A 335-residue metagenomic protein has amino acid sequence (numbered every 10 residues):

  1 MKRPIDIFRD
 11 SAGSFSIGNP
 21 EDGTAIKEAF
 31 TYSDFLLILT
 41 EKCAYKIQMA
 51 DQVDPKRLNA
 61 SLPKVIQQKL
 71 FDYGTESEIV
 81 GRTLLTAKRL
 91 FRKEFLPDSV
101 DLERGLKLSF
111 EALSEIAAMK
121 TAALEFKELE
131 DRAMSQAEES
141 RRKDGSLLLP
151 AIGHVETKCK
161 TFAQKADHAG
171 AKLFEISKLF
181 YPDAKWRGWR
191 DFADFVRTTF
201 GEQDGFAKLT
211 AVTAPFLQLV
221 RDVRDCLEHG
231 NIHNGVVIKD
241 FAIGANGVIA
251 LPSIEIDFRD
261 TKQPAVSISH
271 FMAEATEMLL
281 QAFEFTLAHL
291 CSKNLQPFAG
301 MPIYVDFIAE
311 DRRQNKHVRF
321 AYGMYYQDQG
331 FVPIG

Functional and structural regions predicted by a protein language model:
M1-S114, K143-T157, E175-G335: Acidic, Ser/Thr/Gly/Pro-rich intrinsically disordered interaction regions
I116-A137: Extended alpha-helical scaffold segments
I116-M119, A123, F162, A166 (+2 more regions): Long amphipathic alpha-helices with heptad-repeat character, especially coiled-coil-forming segments used
A122, K165, K172, L227-G230: Generic structural signal for bulky hydrophobic/aromatic residues embedded in well-ordered secondary structure
E130-E139, L149, G153-T161: Acidic, contiguous internal or C-terminal segments within carbohydrate-active enzymes that form a structured patch used
E156-D167, K172-I176: Contiguous, amphipathic alpha-helical segments that mediate oligomerization or scaffolding in large protein assemblies
